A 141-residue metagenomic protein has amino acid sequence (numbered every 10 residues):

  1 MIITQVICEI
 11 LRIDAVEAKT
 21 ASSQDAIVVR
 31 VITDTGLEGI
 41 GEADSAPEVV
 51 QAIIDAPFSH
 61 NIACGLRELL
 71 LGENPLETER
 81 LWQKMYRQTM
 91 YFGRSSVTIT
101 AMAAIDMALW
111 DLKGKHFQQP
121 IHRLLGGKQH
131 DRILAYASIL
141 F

Functional and structural regions predicted by a protein language model:
M1-I40, D44-Q51: Structured beta-strand/loop patches that form or line metal/cofactor-binding pockets in enzymes
T20, L125-G127: Short glycine-biased active-site loop of nucleotidyltransferases that positions the nucleotide triphosphate and helps
A26-V28, A104, L134: Broad gene-expression machinery/nucleic-acid interaction feature
I32-H116: Metal- or metallocofactor-binding catalytic centers and their adjacent structured scaffolds across diverse enzyme
H116, L124-L125: N-terminal glycine-rich phosphate/pyrophosphate-binding loops that anchor nucleotide-derived ligands and cofactors
G127-I133: Short, conserved phosphate-binding/catalytic loop or strand-edge motifs used in phosphoryl-/nucleotidyl-transfer
I133-F141: Active-site mouth loops of central-metabolism enzymes
